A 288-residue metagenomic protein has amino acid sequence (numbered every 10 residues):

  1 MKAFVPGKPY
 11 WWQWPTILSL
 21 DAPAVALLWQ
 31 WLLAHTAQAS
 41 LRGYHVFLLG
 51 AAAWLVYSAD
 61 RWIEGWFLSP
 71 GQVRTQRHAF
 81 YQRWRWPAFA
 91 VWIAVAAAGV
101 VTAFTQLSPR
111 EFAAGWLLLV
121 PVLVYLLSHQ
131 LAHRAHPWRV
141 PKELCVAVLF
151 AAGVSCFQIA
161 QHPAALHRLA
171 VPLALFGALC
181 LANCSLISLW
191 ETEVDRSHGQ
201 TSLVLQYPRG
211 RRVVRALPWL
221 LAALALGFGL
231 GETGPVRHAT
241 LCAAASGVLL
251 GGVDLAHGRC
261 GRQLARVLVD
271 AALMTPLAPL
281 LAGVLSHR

Functional and structural regions predicted by a protein language model:
M1-W14, H133: Short, Lys/Arg-rich, polar N-terminal cytosolic tail immediately upstream of the first transmembrane signal-anchor
Q13-T36, W92-V95, V146-G153: The first (N-terminal) embedded transmembrane alpha-helix
A26-L28, H78-R85, P141-I159, L205-V213 (+1 more regions): Small-residue-rich segments of transmembrane alpha-helices in multi-pass membrane proteins, especially helix faces
W29-L48, G99-A113, V154-A174, L226-H238 (+1 more regions): Helix-coil boundary and interhelical linker segments in multi-pass alpha-helical membrane proteins
A51-W66, V120-A132, A152, L175-T192 (+1 more regions): Transmembrane alpha-helical segments that form the membrane-embedded catalytic/substrate-channel core of multi-pass
V56-I93, L179-L220: Solvent-exposed interhelical
W84-Q158: Intramembrane alpha-helical segments
T240-R288: Extended hydrophobic alpha-helices typical of membrane-associated regions
